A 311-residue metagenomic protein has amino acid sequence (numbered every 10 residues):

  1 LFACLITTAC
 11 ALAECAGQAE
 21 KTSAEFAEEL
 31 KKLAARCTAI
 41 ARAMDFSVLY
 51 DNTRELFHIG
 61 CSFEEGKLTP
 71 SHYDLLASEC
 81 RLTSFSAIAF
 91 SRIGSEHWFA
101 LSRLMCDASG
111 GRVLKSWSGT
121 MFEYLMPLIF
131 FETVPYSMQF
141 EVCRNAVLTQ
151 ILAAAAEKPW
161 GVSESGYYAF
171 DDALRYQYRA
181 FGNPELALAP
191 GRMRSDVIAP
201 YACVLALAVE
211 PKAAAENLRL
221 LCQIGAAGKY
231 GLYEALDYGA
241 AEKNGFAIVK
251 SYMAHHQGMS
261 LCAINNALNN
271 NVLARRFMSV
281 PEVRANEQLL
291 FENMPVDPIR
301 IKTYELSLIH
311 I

Functional and structural regions predicted by a protein language model:
L1-L308: Ser/Thr/Asn(+Pro)-rich, low-complexity disordered segments
